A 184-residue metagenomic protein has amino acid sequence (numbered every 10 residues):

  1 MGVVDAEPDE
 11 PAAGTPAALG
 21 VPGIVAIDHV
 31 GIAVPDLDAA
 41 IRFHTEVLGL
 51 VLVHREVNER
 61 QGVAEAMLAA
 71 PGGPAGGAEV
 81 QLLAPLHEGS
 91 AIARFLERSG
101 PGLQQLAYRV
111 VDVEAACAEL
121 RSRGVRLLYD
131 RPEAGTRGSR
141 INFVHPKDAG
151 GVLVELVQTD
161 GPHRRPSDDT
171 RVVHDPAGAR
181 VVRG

Functional and structural regions predicted by a protein language model:
G2-G23, A66-M67, A75, Y108 (+1 more regions): Vicinal oxygen chelate
D5-A6, G14-A17, V25-H29, A33-A40 (+2 more regions): The feature marks the first
G14, G89-R94: A short, acidic/glycine-rich surface segment
I27-P35, A66-G72, I92-E119, N142: Vicinal oxygen chelate
A39, V57-Q61: Short glycine/proline-centered loop/turn elements that form peptide/ligand docking sites
A40-T45, L68, L120: Conserved active-site tyrosine of GNAT-family acetyltransferases
G49-V57, V125-R131: Short secondary-structure junctions
A70-L83: Short, structured active-site "lid" loops
